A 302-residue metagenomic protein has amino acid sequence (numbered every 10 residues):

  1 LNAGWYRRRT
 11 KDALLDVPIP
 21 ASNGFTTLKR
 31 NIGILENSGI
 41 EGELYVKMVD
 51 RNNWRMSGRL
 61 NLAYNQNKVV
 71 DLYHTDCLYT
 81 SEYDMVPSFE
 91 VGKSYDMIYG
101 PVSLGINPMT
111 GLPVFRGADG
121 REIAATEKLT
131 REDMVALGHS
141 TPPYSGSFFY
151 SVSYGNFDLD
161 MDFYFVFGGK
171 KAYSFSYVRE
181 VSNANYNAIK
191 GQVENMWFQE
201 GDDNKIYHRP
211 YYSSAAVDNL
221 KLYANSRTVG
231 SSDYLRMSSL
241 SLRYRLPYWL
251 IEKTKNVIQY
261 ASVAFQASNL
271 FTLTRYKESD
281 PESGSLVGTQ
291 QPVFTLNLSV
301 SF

Functional and structural regions predicted by a protein language model:
L1-K93, A224-F302: Extracellular/periplasmic, surface-exposed regions of secreted and cell-surface proteins
Y6-K11, P20-S22, F165-G169, S176-E180: Active/binding-pocket-proximal capping segment
T10-K11, I123-A125, G168-K170, P281-S283: A short local loop/turn or secondary-structure capping micro-motif enriched for an aromatic residue
L14-P18, E122-K128, R209-N219, Q266-S268: Active-site-adjacent bridging/hinge elements
R30, E36, K47-S140, E180 (+2 more regions): Conserved small-residue
R131-D133, Y144-S145, L220-S226: Short, flexible active-site loops
L137-S174: Glycine-rich, aromatic-lined ligand/substrate-binding cores of catalytic and carbohydrate-binding domains
V166-A261, A267: Extracytoplasmic gating/loop element in the C-terminal half of outer-membrane beta-barrel translocons and assembly
